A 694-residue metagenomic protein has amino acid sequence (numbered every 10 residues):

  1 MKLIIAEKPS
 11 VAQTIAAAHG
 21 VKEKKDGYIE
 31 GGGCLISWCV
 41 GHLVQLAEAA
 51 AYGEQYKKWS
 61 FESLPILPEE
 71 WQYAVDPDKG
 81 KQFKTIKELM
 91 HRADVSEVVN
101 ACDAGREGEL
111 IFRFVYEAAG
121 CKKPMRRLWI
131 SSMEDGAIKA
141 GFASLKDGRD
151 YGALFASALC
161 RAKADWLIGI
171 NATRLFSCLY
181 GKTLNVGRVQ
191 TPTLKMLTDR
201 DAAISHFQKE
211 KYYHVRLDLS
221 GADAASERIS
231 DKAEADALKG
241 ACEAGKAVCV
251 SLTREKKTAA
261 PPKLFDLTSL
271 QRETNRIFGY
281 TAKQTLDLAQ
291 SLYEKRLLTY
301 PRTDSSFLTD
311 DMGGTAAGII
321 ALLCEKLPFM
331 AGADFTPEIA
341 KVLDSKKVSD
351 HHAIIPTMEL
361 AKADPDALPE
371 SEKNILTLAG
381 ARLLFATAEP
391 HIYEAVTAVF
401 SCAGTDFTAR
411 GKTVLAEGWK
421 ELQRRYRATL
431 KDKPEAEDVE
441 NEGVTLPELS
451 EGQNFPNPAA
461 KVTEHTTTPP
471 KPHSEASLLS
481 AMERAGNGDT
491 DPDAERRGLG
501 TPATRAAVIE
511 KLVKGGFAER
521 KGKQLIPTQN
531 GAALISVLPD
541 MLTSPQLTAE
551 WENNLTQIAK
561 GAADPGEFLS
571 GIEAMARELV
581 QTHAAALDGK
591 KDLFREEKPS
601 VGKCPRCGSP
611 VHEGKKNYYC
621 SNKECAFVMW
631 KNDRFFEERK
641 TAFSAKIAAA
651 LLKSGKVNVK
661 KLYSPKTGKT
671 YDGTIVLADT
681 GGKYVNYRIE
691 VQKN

Functional and structural regions predicted by a protein language model:
M1-A162, W166, P469: Intrinsically disordered, low-complexity regulatory segments
M1-L3, A101-A104, G181-T183, R254-K263 (+3 more regions): Conserved short loop/turn motifs at secondary-structure junctions
K2-L3, K79, M90, T173 (+3 more regions): Basic, low-complexity terminal or inter-domain segments flanking catalytic cores
P9-Q13, G33-I36, V40, D76-K87 (+18 more regions): Amphipathic alpha-helical transducer elements in NTP-driven molecular machines
P124, L194, L298: Conserved ATP-binding/catalytic motifs of P-loop helicase motor domains
D135-L219, R254-T258: C-terminal or mid-to-C-terminal helical accessory/interaction module adjacent to the motor/catalytic core
A233-F265, Q271: Metal- or metallocofactor-binding catalytic centers and their adjacent structured scaffolds across diverse enzyme
